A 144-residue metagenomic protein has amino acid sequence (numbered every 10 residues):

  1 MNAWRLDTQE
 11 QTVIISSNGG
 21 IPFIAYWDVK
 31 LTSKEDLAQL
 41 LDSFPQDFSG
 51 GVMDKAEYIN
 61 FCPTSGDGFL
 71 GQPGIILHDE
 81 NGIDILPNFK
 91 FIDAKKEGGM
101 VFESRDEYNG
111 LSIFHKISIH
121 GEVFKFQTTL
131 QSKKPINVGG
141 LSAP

Functional and structural regions predicted by a protein language model:
A3-D7, S16-G20, K30, N109-L111 (+1 more regions): Acidic (Asp/Glu-rich), glycine- and aromatic
V13: Hydrophobic beta/alpha structural segments that scaffold and line small-molecule/cofactor pockets of phosphate-handling
F23: Substrate/cofactor-recognition hotspot
W27-V52: Acidic, aromatic-enriched beta-alpha/helix-loop junctions
P45-F48, A56-S65: N-terminal trafficking/processing presequences and adjacent post-cleavage segments of proteins routed to secretion
N60-V123: Extended, loop-rich substrate-binding clefts of extracytoplasmic carbohydrate-active enzymes
